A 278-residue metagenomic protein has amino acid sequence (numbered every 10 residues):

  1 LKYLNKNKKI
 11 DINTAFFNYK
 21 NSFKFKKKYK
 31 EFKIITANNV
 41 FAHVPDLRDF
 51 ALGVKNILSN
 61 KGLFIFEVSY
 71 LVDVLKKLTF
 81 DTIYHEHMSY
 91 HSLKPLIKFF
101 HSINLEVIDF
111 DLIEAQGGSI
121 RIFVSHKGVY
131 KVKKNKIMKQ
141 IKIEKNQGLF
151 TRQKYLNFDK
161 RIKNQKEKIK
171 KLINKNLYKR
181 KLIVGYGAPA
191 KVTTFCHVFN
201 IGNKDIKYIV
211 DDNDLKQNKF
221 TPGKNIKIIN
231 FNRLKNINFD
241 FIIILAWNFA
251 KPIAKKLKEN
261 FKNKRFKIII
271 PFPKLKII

Functional and structural regions predicted by a protein language model:
K8-K24, K227-I229: Conserved SAM-binding strand-loop segment of SAM-dependent methyltransferases
K33-T36: A conserved beta-strand element that flanks and buttresses the S-adenosyl-L-methionine
V40: Hydrophobic adenine-recognition pocket in adenosine-nucleotide-binding enzymes
R48-L63: A short glycine-rich, Lys/Arg-flanked "PGG" loop and its adjoining helix->strand segment in the class I
K61-S69, K267-P273: Conserved beta-strand signature within the Rossmann-like core of class I S-adenosyl-L-methionine
F66-S89, L93-P95: Short, glycine-/aromatic-enriched active-site segment of Class I SAM-dependent methyltransferases
L105-Q116: Conserved S-adenosyl-L-methionine
G117-R161: Flexible, glycine-/basic-rich loop-and-beta segments that form/coincide with the SAM-dependent methyltransferase
